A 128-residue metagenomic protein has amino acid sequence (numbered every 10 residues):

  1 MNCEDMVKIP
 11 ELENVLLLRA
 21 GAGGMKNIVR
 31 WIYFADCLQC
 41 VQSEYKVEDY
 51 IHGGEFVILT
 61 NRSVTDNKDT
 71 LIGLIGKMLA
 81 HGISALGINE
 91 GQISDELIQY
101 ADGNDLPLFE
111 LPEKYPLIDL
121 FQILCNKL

Functional and structural regions predicted by a protein language model:
M1-L128: Alpha-helical/coil-rich non-catalytic "connector" segments in signaling and regulatory proteins
